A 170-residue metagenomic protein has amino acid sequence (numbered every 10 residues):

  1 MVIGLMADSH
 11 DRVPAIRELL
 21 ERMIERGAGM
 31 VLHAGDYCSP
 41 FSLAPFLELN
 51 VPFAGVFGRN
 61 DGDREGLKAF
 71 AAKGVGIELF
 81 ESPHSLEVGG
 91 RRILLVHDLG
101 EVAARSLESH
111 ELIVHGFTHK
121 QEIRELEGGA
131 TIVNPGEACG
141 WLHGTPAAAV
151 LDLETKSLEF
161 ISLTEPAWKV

Functional and structural regions predicted by a protein language model:
M1-E48, G62-A69, V75-G76, P146-A147 (+1 more regions): N-terminal active-site segment of His-dependent metallophosphoesterases
I3, M30, R91-I93, L112: Structural motif
D8, V31, D36, F46 (+5 more regions): Divalent metal-coordination and catalytic microenvironments
E21-R22, S42-A44, P83-H84, G100-A104 (+1 more regions): Short, flexible, glycine/charge-rich loop motifs used to bind or transfer phosphoryl groups or to couple energy/partner
I24-G27, E87, R105-S109: Flexible, charged surface loops at secondary-structure boundaries
N50-D98: Helix-adjacent hinge/juxtasegments
A54, R92, L99-L163, W168: Conserved beta-sheet core of the metallophosphoesterase superfamily
